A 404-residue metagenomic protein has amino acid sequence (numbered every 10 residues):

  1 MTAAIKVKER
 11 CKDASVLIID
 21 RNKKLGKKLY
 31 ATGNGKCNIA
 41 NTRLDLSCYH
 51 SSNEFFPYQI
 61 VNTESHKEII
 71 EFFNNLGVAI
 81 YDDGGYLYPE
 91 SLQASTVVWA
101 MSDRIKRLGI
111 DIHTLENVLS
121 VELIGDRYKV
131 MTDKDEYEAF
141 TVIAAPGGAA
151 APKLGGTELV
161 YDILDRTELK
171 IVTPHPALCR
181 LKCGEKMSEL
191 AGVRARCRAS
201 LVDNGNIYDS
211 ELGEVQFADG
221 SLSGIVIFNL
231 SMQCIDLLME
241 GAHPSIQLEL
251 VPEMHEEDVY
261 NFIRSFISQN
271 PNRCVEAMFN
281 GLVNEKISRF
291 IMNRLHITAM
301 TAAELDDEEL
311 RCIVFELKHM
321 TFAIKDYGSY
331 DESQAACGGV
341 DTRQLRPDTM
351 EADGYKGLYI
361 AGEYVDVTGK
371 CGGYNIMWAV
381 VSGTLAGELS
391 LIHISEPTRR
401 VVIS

Functional and structural regions predicted by a protein language model:
K8-T32: Glycine-rich FAD pyrophosphate-binding loop
K23-L25, Y30-A31, I39-L46, A79 (+2 more regions): An anion/pyrophosphate-binding glycine-rich loop and adjacent beta-alpha core in soluble alpha-beta enzymes
N34-G84: Glycine-rich active-site loop/strand segments that organize a redox cofactor
T63-T141: Feature captures the FAD/FMN-dependent oxidoreductase FAD-binding
T114, R289-T368: A glycine-rich dinucleotide-binding beta-alpha-beta segment and adjacent secondary-structure elements that constitute
V118, Y137-A150, V215-A218: Short hydrophobic core segments
T141-M187: Glycine-rich loop(s) and the adjacent beta-strand/alpha-helix scaffold that form part
I392-S404: Single conserved hydrophobic/aromatic residue that forms the stacking wall/gate of nucleotide- or nucleobase-binding
